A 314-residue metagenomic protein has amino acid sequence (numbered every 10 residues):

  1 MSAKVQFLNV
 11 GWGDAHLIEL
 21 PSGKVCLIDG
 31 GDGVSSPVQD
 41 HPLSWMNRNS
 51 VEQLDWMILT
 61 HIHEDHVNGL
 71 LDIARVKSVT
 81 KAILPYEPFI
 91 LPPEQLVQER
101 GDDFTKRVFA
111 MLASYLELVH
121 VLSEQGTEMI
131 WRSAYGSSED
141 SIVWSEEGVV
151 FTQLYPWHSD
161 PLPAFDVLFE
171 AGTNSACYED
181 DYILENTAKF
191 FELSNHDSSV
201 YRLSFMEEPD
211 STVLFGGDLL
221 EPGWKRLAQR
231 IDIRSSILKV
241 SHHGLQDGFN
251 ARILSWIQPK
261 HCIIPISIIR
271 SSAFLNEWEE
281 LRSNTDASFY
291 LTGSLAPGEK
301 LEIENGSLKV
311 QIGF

Functional and structural regions predicted by a protein language model:
M1-A3, I73-V213, S283-S288, T292-F314: Flexible, acidic/histidine-containing loops and adjacent segments that form or flank the divalent-metal
M1-Q53, E192-E221: Conserved beta-strand hairpin/beta-sheet module of binuclear metal-dependent hydrolase folds, prominently
F7, G33-S36, L59-T60, K189-F191 (+3 more regions): Short, flexible loop segments at the rims of nucleotide/cofactor-binding pockets, characterized by
W12-D14, V34-S35, I62-N68, F89-P92 (+5 more regions): Active-site environment of divalent metal-dependent phosphoester hydrolases
G23-C26, S36-F89, Q229-L245, W256-I263: Active-site metal-binding motif and surrounding structural segment of the metallo-beta-lactamase
G30-V38, G172-A176, D181, H242-Q246: Acidic/histidine-rich helix-loop elements that form or flank divalent-metal/phosphate-binding sites at the catalytic
V67-V76, Q95-D103, N250-L254, A273-W278: Metal-dependent catalytic neighborhoods of phosphoester/phosphodiester hydrolases
P93, D232-K300: Long, structured stretches of catalytic cores involved in phosphate-ester chemistry, encompassing
